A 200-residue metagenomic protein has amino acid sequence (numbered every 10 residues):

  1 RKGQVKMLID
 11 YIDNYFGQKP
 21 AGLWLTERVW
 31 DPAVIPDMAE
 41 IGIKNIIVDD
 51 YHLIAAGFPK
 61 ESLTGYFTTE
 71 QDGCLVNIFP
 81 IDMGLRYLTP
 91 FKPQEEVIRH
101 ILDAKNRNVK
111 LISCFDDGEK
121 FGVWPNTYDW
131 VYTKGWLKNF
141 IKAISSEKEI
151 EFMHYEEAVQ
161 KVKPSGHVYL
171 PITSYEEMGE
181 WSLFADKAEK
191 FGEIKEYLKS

Functional and structural regions predicted by a protein language model:
K2-I9, I35, I98-L102, L137-I141: Generic structural signal for well-ordered alpha-helices, preferentially at hydrophobic/aromatic core positions
K2-K6, Y15-Q18, A39-C74: Acidic, His- and aromatic-enriched active-site or binding-groove loops in soluble protein domains that engage sugars
K2-L25, C74, L102-C114: CE4/NodB-like, metal-dependent polysaccharide N-deacetylase domain that modifies extracellular/periplasmic N-acetylated
D13-K19, E40-I46, R107, A143-E151: Secondary-structure transition/capping motifs at alpha-helix termini and the adjoining loop/turn into the next element
G22-W30, E156-V159: Short, solvent-exposed turn/loop segments enriched in Gly/Ser/Thr/Pro and often Arg
W24-R28, V48-D50, F79-I81, F115-D117: Short His-Asn-centered micro-motif
V29, V34-G42: Hydrophobic, small-residue-rich alpha-helical packing segments that form membrane-like cores
S62-V76, P80-G84, L88, E95-E96 (+1 more regions): Active-site and substrate-binding clefts of carbohydrate-active enzymes
